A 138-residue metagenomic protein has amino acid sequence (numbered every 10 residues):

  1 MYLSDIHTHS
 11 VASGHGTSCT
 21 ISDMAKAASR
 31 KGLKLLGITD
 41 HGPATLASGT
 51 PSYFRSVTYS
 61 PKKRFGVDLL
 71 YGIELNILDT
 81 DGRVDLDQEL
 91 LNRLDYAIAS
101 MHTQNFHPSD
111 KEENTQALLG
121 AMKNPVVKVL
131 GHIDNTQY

Functional and structural regions predicted by a protein language model:
M1-L3, K34, V126: Hydrophobic/aromatic side chains embedded in well-ordered alpha-helices
M1-T17, D85-S100: Mobile, glycine- and charge-enriched loop segments and immediately flanking short secondary-structure elements within
L3-G14, I38-H41, L130-N135: Histidine-centered catalytic micro-motifs
H15-T20, D110-E113: Glycine-rich anion/phosphate-binding loops
I21-L36, K62: Alpha-helical scaffold segments that flank or form the walls of functional sites
K34-T39, L70: Short, well-structured secondary-structure segments
G42, A47-Y138: Extended substrate/RNA-proximal surfaces in nucleic-acid metabolism proteins
